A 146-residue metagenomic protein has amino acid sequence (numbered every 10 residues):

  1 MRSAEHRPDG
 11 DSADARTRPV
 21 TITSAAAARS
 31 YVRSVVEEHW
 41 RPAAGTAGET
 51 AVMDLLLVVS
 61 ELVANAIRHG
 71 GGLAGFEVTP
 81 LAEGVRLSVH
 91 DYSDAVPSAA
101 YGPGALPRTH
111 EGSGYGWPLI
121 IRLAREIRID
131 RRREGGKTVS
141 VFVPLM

Functional and structural regions predicted by a protein language model:
M1-T23, I67-M146: Conserved beta-strand-loop-beta-strand hairpin that lines the nucleotide-binding pocket of ATP/GTP-utilizing enzymes
A13-A15, P19-H39: Extended, non-globular alpha-helical segments
A25, G48-V52, I67: Alpha-helix N-cap/helix-initiation sites
S30, V36-S60: Conserved short strand/loop->alpha-helix "switch" segment adjacent to the catalytic nucleotide/phosphoryl-transfer site
G45, A64, W117: Short, flexible, glycine/charge-rich loop motifs used to bind or transfer phosphoryl groups or to couple energy/partner
V58-V59, V63-H69: Short, well-structured hydrophobic secondary-structure segments
